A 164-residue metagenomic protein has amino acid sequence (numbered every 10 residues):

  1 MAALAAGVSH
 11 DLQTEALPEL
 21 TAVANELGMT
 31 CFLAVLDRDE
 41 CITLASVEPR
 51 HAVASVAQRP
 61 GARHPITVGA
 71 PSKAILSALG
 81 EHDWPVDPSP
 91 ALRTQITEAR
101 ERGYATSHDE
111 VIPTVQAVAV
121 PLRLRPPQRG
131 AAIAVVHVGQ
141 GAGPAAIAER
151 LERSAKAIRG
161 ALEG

Functional and structural regions predicted by a protein language model:
M1-H10, E149, K156-G164: N-terminal helix-turn-helix
A2-W84: Amphipathic alpha-helical effector-binding/dimerization core of metabolite-sensing transcriptional regulators
V8, A62, Q140-A142, A161: Intrinsically disordered, low-complexity regions
M29, Y104, G164: Short glycine/serine/threonine/alanine-rich loop segments
P88-R159: Extended hydrophobic
